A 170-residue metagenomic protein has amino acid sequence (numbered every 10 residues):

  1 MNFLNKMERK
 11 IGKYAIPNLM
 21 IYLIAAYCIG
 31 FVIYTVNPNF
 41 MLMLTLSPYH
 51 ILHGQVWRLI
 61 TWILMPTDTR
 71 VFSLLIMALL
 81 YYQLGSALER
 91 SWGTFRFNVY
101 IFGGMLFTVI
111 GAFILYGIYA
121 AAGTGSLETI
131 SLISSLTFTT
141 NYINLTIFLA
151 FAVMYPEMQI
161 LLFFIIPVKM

Functional and structural regions predicted by a protein language model:
M1-M170: A detector for small-residue-rich transmembrane helices and their helix-helix packing motifs
